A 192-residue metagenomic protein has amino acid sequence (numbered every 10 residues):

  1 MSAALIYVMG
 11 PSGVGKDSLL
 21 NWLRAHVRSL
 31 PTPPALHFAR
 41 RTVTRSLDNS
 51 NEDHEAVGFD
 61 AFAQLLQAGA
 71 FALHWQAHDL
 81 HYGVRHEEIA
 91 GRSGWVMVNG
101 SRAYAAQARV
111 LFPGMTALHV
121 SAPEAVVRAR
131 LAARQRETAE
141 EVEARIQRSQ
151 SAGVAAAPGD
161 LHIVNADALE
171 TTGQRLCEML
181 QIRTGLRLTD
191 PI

Functional and structural regions predicted by a protein language model:
V8: Hydrophobic anchor at the beta1->P-loop junction of P-loop NTPases
P11: P-loop (Walker A) phosphate-binding loop of NTP-binding proteins
V14: ATP-binding Walker
D17: Walker A/P-loop
A25-H37: Post-Walker A helix-loop "phosphate-sensing" segment adjacent to the P-loop in P-loop NTPases
H37-V96, G100-R102: ATP-dependent small-molecule kinase phosphotransfer cores that center on conserved nucleotide phosphate-binding segments
M97-G100, V110-R134: Conserved phosphate-donor/acceptor-positioning beta-strand/loop module used by diverse small-molecule
A133-R183, L188-I192: Small-molecule kinase domains that catalyze NTP-dependent phosphoryl transfer to phosphate-bearing small molecules
